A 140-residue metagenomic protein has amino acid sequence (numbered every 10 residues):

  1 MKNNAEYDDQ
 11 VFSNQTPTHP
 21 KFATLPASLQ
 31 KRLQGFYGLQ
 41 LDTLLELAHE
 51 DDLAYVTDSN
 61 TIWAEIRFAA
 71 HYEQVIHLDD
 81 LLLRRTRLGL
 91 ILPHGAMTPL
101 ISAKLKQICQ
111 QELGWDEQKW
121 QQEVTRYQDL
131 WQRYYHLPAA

Functional and structural regions predicted by a protein language model:
M1-A140: C-terminal accessory subdomains/tails of enzymes that are appended
